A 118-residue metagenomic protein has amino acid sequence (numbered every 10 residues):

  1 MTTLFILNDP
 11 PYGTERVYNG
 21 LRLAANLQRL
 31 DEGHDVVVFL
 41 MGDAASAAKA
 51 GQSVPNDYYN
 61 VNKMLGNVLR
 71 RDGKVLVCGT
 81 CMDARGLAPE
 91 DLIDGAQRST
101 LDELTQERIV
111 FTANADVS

Functional and structural regions predicted by a protein language model:
T2, H34-V37, K74: Residues at the starts of beta-strands that form the adenosine-phosphate
L4-G20, A48-S53: Short, glycine-rich nucleotide/cofactor-binding loops
D9-P11, G42-S46, C81-A84: Acidic, glycine-rich active-site loops and adjacent beta-strand->loop/helix elements that engage anionic groups
V17-L30, V38: Histidine-anchored nucleotide/phosphate-binding helix
L30-A48: Small/aliphatic-rich secondary-structure junction motif
G51-N56, L92-D94: Short glycine-enriched, charge-decorated loop/helix-capping segments at active-site entrances that position
V54-D83: A glycine-rich helix N-cap at a beta->alpha junction
A84-S118: C-terminal structural segments of small proteins and small subunits
